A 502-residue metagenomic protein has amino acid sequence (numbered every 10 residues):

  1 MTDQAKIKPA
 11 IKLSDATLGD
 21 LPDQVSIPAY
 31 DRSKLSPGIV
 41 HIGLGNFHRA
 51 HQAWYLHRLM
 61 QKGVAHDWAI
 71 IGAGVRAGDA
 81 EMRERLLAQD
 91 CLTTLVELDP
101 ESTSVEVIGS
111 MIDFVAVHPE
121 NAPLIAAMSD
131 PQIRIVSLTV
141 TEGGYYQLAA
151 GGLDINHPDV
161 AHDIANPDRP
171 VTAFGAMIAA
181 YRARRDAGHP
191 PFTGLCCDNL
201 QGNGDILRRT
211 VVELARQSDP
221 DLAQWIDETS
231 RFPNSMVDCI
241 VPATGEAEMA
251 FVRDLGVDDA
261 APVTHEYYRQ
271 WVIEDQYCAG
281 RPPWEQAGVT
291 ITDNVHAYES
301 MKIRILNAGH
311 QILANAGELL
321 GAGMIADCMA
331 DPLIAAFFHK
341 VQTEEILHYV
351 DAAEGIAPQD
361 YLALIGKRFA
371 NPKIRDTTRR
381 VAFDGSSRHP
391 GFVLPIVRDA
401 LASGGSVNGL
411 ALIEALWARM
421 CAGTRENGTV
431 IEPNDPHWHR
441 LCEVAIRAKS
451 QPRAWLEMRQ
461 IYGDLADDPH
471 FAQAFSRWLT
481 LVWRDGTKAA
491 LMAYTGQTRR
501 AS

Functional and structural regions predicted by a protein language model:
T2-S502: Substrate/ligand-engaging "lid" and interaction regions
